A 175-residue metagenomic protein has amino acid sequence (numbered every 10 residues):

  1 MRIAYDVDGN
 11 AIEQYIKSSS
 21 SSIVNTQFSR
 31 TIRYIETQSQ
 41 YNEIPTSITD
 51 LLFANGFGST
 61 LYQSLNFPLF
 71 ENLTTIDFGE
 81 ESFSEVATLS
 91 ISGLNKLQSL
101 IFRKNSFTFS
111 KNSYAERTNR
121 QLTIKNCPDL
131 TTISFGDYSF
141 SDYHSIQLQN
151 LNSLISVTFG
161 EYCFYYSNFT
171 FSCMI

Functional and structural regions predicted by a protein language model:
G9-E13, L148: Residue-level signal for glycine
S19-E81: N-terminal segments that cap or nucleate solenoid repeat domains
I48, Y62, L73, V86 (+7 more regions): Conserved hydrophobic position(s) of the canonical leucine-rich repeat
F57, E71, S82, N95-K96 (+5 more regions): Position-specific detector for the leucine-rich repeat
T60-Q63, L100-R103, D129-G136, L154-G160: Leucine-rich repeat
I101-Q121, E161-M174: Acidic/polar low-complexity surface segments
